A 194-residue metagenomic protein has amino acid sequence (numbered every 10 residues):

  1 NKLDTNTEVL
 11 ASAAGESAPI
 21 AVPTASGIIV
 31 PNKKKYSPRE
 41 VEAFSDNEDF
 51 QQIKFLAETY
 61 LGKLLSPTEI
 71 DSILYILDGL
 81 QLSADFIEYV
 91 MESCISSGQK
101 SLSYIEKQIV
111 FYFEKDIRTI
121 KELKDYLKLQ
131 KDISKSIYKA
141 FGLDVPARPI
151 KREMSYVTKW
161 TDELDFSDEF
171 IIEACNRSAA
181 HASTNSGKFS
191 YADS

Functional and structural regions predicted by a protein language model:
N1: Winged helix-turn-helix DNA-binding recognition segment
T5-A21: Intrinsically disordered, low-complexity, repeat-rich polar/charged segments
P19-E92, F113-E173: Long, charged low-complexity interaction segments
A84-E88, E92-E114, F166-S194: Extended intrinsically disordered, low-complexity coil regions enriched in Ser, Thr, Gly, Ala and often Pro
